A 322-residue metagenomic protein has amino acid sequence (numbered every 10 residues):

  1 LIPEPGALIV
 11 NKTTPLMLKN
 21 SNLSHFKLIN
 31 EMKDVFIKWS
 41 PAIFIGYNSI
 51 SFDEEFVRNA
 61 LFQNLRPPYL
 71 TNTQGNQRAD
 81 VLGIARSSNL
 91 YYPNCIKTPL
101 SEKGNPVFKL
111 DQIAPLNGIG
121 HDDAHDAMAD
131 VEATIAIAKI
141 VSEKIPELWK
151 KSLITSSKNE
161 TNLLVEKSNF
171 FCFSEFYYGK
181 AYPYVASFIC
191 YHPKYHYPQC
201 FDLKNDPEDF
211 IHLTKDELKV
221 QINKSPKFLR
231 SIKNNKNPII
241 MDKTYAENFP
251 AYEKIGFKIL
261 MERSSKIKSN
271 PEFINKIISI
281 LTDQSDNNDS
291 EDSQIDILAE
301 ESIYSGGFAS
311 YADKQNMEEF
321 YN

Functional and structural regions predicted by a protein language model:
L1-T14, F36-P146, S152, E319-N322: Metal-dependent phosphoesterase core characteristic of DEDDh/y 3'-5' exonuclease domains
E4, T14, S24, K109 (+4 more regions): General structural signal for secondary-structure boundaries
N11-I29: Metal-dependent phosphoesterase signature
N22, F26, S51, M128-V131 (+1 more regions): Generic detection of long, well-ordered alpha-helical segments
L23-I29, G75-R78, R230-N234: Short C-terminal domain-edge/linker segments immediately following a structured domain
F26-W39: Short, basic/hydrophobic alpha-helical segments
I140-K268: Acidic two-metal-ion nuclease catalytic site recognized across multiple nuclease folds, prominently DnaQ/RNase D-T
I211, S225-N322: Non-catalytic terminal regions of proteins
